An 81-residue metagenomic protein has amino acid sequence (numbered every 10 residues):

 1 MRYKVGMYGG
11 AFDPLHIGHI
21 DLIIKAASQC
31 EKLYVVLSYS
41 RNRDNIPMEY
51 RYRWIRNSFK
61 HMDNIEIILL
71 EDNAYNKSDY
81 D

Functional and structural regions predicted by a protein language model:
M1-D81: Nucleotidyltransferase catalytic core that binds NTPs
